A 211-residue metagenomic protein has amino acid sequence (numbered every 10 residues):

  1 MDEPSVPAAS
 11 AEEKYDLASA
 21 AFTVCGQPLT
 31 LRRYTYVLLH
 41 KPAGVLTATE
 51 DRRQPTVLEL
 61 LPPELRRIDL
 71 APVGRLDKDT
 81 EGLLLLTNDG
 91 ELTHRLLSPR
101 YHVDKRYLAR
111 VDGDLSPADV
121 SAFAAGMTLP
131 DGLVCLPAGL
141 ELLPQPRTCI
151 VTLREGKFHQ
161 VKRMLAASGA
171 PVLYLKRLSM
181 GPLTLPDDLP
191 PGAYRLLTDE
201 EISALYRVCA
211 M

Functional and structural regions predicted by a protein language model:
M1-M211: Basic, flexible Lys/Arg- and Gly-enriched helix-loop patches that mediate nucleic-acid binding at interfaces with rRNA
